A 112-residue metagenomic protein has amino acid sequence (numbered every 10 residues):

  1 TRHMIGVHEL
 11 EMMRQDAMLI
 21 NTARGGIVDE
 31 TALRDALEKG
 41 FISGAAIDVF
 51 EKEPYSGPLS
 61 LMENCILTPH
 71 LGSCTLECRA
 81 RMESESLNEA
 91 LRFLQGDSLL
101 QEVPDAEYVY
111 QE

Functional and structural regions predicted by a protein language model:
T1-P58: Rossmann-like adenosine-cofactor binding region
E53-E112: C-terminal helix-to-coil terminal segments
